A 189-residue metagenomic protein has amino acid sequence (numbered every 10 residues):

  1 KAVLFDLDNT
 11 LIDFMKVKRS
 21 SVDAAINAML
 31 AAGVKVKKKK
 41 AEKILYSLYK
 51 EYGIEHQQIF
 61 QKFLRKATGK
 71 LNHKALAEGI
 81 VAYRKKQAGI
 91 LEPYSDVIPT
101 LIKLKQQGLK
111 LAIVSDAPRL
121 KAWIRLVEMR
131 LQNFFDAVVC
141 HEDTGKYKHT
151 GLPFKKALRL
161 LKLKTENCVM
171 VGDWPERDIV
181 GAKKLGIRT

Functional and structural regions predicted by a protein language model:
K1-S95, P99, L120: N-terminal helical cap/lid subdomain that shapes the substrate entry/recognition surface in HAD-like hydrolases
L11, L71-H73, I98-K103, T150-F154 (+1 more regions): Short glycine/proline-centered loop/turn elements that form peptide/ligand docking sites
S20-D23, M129-L131, I187-R188: Glycine-rich, phosphate-binding/catalytic loops in enzymes
I90-E92, A112, P118-V169, P175-V180 (+1 more regions): Substrate-recognition "cap/lid" segment bordering the active-site pocket of phosphatases
Q107-L109, I187: Short phosphate-binding/catalytic loops that engage adenosine nucleotides
